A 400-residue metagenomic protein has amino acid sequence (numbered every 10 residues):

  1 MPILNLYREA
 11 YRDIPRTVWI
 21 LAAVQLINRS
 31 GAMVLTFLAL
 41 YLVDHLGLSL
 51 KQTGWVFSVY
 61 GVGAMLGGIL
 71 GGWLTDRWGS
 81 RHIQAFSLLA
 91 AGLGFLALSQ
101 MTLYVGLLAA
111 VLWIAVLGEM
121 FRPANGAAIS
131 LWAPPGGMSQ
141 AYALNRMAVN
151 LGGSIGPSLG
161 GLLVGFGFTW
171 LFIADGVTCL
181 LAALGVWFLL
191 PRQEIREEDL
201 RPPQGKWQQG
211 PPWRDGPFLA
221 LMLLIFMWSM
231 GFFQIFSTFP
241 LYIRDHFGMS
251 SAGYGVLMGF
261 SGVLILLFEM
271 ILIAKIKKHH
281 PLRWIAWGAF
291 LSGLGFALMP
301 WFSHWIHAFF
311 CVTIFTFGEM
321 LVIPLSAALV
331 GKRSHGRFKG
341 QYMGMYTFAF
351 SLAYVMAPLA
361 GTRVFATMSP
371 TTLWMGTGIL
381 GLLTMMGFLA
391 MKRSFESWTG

Functional and structural regions predicted by a protein language model:
M1-P15, R192-L223: Juxtamembrane intracellular "pre-TM" segments in multi-pass secondary transporters
Y11-G61, L219-L224, S229-L257: Helix-loop boundary and gating motifs at the non-cytosolic
M33, G61-M65, I69, G153-S154 (+2 more regions): Residue-level signature of mid-helix packing/kink "hotspots" within the transmembrane helices of 12-pass Major
G67-G79, F268-P281, F365: Helix-to-loop junctions at the C-terminal end of transmembrane segments in multipass secondary transporters
H82-A97, R283-A297: Structural signature of the two symmetry-related core transmembrane helices
S99-A110, P300-C311: Helix-loop junctions at membrane interfaces in 12-TM secondary transporters
V111-L151: Cytoplasmic helix-loop-helix junction between adjacent transmembrane helices in 12-TM secondary transporters
V164-V177, R363-G381: A membrane-interface helix-boundary motif in multi-pass transporters
